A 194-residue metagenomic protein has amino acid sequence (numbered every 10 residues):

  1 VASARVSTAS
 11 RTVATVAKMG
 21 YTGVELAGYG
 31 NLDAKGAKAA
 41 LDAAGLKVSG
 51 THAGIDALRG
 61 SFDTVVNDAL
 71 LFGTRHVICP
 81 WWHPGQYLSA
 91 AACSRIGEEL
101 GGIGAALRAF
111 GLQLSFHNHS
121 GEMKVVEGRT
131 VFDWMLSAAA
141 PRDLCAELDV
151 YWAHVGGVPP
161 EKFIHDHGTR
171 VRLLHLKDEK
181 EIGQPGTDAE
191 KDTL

Functional and structural regions predicted by a protein language model:
V1-V6, K38, D42-T51, T169-V171: Mobile, glycine- and charge-enriched loop segments and immediately flanking short secondary-structure elements within
A2-V16, L32-A37, L58-A69, V155-H165: Short, acidic/polar
T15, T22-A27, G50-I55: N-terminal substrate-binding region of glycoside hydrolase catalytic domains
K18-M19, F72, T169: Structural motif
T22, K47, R75-H76, R172: Short acidic/polar active-site loop segments enriched in Thr and Asp
G23, G30, A40, I55-A146: Active-site acidic/histidine proton-transfer and metal-coordination neighborhood in alpha/beta enzyme cores
G28-N31, I55, W81, V155 (+2 more regions): Residues that line or immediately flank small-molecule/substrate-binding pockets and catalytic motifs
L107-L194: Acidic/histidine-rich catalytic cores of soluble enzymes
